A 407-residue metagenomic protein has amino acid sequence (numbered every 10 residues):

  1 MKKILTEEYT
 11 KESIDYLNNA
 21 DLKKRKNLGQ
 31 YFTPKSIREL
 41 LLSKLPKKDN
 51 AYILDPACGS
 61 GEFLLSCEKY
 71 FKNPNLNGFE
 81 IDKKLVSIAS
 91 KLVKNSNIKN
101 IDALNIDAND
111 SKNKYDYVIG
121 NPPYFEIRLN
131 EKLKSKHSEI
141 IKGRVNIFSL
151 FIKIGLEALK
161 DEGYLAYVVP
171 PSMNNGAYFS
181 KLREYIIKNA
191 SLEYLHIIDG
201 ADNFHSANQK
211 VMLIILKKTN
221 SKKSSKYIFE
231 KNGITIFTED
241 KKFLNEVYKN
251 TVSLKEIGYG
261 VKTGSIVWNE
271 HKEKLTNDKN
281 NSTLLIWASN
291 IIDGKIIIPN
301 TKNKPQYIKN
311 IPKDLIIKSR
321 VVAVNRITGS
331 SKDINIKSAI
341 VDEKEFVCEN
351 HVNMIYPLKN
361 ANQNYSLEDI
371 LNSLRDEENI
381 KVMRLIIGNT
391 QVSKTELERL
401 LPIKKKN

Functional and structural regions predicted by a protein language model:
M1-K47: S-adenosyl-L-methionine
K26-N27, F32-L40, A57-L65, F71-N73 (+3 more regions): Signature of N6-adenine DNA methyltransferases within the class I
N50-A57: Conserved class I S-adenosyl-L-methionine
A51, L76, Y117: Hydrophobic "anchor" residues on beta-strands that sit immediately upstream of conserved functional sites
F79: The conserved SAM/SAH-binding core of class I Rossmann-like methyltransferase domains, concentrating on the hydrophobic
T251-N407: Polybasic, glycine- and aromatic-enriched phosphate-binding surface used to engage nucleic acids
